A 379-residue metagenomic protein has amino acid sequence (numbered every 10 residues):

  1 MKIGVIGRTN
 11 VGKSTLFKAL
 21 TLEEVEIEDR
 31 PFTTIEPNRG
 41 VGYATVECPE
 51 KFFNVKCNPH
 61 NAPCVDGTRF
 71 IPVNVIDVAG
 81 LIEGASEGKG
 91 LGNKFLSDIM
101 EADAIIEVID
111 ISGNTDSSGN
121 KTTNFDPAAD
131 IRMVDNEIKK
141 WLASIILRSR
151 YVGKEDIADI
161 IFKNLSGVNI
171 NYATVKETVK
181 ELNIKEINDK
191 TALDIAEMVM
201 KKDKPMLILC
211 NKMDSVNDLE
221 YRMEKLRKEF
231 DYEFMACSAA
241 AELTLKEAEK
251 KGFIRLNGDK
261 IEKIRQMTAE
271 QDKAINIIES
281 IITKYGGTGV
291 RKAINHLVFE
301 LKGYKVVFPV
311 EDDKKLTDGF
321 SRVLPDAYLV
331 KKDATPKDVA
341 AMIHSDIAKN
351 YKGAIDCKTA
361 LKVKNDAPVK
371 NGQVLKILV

Functional and structural regions predicted by a protein language model:
M1-V152, K201, P205: Conserved G1/Walker A P-loop phosphate-binding module
N74, D103-D110, I131-I184, E197-N211 (+1 more regions): Conserved beta-strand/loop subsegment of P-loop NTPase cores
I145, P205-L207, M213-E311: Canonical P-loop GTPase G-domain recognition
G319-T335: Short, contiguous acidic and Ser/Thr-rich linear segments
D333-I347: Short amphipathic, charge-patterned alpha-helical segments
K352-P368: Short acidic beta-strand-loop surface patches of small beta-rich interaction domains
N371-Q373: Loop/turn positions that initiate beta-strands
